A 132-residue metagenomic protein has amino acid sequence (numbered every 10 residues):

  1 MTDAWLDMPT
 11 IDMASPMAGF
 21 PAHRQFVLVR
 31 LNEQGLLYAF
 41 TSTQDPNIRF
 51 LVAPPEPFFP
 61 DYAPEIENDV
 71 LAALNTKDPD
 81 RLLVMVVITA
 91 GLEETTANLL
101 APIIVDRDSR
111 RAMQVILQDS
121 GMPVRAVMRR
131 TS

Functional and structural regions predicted by a protein language model:
M1-D61, P79-S132: Long, compositionally biased stretches
E65: Short aromatic/basic micro-patch
N68-K77: Short active-site loop/helix that positions an aromatic residue
